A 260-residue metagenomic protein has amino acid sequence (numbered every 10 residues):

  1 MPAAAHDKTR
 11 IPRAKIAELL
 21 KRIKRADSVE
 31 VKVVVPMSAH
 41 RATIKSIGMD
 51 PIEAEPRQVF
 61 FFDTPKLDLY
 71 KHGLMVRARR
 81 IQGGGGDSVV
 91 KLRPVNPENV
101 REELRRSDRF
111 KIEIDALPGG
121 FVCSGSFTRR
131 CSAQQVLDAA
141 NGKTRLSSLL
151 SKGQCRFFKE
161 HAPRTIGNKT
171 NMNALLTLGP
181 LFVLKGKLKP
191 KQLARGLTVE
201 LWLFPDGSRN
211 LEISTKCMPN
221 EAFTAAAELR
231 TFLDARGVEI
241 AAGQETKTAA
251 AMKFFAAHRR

Functional and structural regions predicted by a protein language model:
P2-R260: Phosphate-end processing signature that detects enzymes handling 5′-triphosphorylated RNA and polyphosphate
